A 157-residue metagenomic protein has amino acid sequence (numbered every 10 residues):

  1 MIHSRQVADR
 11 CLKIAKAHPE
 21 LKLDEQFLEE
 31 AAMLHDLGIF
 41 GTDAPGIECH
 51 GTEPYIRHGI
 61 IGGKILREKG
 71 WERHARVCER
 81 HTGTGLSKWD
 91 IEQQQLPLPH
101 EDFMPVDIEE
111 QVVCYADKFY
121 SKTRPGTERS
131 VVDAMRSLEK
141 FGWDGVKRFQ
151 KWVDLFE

Functional and structural regions predicted by a protein language model:
M1-I2: A short, charge-rich alpha-helical start-of-domain segment used by transcription regulators
R5, R124, M135: Solvent-exposed, flexible loop/coil residues
A8, L12-A15, G62-R67, M135-R136: Amphipathic alpha-helical segments within well-ordered protein domains
E20-V132: Divalent metal-dependent catalytic cores for phosphoryl transfer on phosphate-bearing substrates
L138-E157: Charged phosphate-binding loop/patch that engages nucleotide di/tri-phosphates or the phosphate backbone of nucleic
